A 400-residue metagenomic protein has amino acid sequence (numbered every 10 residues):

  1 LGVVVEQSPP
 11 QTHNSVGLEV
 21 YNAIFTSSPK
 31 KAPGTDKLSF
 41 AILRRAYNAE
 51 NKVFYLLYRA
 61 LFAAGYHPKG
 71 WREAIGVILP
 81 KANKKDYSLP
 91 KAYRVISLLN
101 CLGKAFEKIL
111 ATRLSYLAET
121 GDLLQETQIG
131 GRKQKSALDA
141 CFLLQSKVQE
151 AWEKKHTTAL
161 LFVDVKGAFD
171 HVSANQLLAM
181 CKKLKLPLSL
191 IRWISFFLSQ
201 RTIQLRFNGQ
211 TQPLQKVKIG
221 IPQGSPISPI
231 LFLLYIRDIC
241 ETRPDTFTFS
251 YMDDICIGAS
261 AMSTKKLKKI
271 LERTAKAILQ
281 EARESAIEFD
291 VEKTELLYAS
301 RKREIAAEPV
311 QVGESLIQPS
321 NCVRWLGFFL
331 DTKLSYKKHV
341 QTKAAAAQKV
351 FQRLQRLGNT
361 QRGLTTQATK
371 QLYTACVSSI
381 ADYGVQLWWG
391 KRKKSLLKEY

Functional and structural regions predicted by a protein language model:
L1-K91, S97, K104-A105, G121: Surface-exposed loop/turn segments and immediately adjacent short secondary-structure elements within folded domains
K30-L38, G76, S88-L98, L138-K182: Conserved catalytic palm subdomain of right-hand nucleotidyl-transferase polymerases, strongest for RNA-directed enzymes
G34, E73-G76, R94, Q128-I129 (+8 more regions): Catalytic palm active-site di-aspartate
L110-Q128, E153, P229-A259: Active-site palm subdomain of RNA-directed nucleic acid polymerases
V163-M252, A261: Conserved polymerase palm-domain catalytic core
A168-L184, C256-Q280, R301, S335: Catalytic palm subdomain of template-directed nucleic-acid polymerases, centered on the conserved carboxylate motif
G209, R273-K276, E288-C322: Short, conserved micro-motifs composed of acidic
Y251-M252, E281-R303, R324-Y400: Non-catalytic, peripheral interaction segments enriched in hydrophobic/basic residues
